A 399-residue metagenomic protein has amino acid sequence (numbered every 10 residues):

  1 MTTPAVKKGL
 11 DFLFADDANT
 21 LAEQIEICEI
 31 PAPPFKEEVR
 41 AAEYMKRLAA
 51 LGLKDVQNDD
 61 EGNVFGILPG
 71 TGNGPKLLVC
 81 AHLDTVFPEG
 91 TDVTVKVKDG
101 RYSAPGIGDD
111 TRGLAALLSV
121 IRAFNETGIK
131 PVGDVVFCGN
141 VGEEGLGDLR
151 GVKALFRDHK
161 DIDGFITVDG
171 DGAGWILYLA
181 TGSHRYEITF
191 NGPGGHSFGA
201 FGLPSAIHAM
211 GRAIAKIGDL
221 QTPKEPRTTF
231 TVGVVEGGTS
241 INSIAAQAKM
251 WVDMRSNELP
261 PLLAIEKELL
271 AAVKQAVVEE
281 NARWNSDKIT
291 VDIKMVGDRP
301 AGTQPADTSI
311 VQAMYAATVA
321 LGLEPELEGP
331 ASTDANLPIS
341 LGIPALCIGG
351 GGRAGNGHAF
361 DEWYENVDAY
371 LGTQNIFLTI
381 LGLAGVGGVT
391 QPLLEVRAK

Functional and structural regions predicted by a protein language model:
M1-K8, A206-K399: Metal-dependent amide/peptide-bond hydrolase catalytic core, centered on the "pita-bread" metallohydrolase fold
M1-S103: Acidic/His- and Gly-rich active-site-bordering loop/insert found across diverse amide/peptide-bond hydrolases
K54, E61, G72-L77, T91-D92 (+5 more regions): Short coil/turn connectors at secondary-structure junctions
V79, V97-L146, H184-F190, G199-Q221 (+3 more regions): Alpha-helical metal-binding/catalytic segments enriched in His/Glu/Asp
L83-V97, L179-T189, A316, L346 (+1 more regions): Acidic-glycine-rich active-site phosphate/pyrophosphate-binding loop
F87, I129, L177-S183, I241-A246 (+1 more regions): Short glycine/proline-enriched loop/turn "hinge" motifs that connect secondary-structure elements and lie
V93-A104, N191-G195, L321, G357-F360: Glycine/charged-rich beta-loop-alpha catalytic/anionic-binding loops adjacent to active sites
G106, D110-T181, P223, N242 (+2 more regions): Acidic/histidine-rich catalytic neighborhood of metal-dependent amide-processing enzymes
